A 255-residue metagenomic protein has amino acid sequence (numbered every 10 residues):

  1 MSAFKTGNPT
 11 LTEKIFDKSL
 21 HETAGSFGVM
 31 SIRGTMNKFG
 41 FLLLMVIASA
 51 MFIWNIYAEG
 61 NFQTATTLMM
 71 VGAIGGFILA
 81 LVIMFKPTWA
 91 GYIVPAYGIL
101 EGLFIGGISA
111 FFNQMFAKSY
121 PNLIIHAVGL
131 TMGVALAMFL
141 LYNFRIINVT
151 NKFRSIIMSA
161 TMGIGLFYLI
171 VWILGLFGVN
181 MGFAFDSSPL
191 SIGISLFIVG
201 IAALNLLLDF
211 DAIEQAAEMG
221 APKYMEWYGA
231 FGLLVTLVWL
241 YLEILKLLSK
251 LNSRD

Functional and structural regions predicted by a protein language model:
M1-D255: A hydrophobic alpha-helical transmembrane-helix feature that marks the membrane cores and membrane-interface segments
